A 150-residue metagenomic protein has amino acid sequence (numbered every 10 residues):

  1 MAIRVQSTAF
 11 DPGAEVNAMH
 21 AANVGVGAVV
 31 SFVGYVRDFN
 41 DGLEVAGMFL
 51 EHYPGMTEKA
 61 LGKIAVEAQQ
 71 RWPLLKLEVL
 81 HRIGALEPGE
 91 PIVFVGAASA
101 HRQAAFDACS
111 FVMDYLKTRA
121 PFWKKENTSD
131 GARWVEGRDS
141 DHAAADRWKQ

Functional and structural regions predicted by a protein language model:
M1-I92, F106-S110, D114-Q150: N-terminal, polar/charged subdomain of small-to-medium soluble alpha/beta proteins
I92-S99: Short glycine-rich or small-residue beta-strand-to-loop segments that form or flank ligand, phosphate, metal/Fe-S
